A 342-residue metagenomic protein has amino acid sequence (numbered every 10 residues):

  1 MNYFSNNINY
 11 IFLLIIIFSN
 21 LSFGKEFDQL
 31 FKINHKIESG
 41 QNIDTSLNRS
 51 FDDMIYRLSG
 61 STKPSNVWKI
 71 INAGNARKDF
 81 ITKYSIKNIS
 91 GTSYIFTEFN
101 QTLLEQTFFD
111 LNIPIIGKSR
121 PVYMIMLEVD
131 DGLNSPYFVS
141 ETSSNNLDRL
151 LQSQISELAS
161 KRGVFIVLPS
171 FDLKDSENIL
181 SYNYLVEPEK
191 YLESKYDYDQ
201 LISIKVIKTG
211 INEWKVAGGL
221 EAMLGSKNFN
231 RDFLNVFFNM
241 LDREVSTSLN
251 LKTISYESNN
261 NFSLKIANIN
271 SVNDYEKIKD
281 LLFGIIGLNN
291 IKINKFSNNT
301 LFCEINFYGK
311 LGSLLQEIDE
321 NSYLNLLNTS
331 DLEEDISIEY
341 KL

Functional and structural regions predicted by a protein language model:
N2-I11: Bacterial N-terminal signal peptides that target proteins for export
S19-L21: N-terminal signal peptide c-region/cleavage motif recognized by signal peptidases
F27-K36, Y191-N239, I336-L342: Amphipathic beta-strand/beta-sheet edge segments enriched in Tyr/Trp
L47-A73, P121, I125-Y182, Y196 (+3 more regions): N-terminal segment of the mature soluble domain
V67-V129, P136-Y137: Signal peptide-directed extracytoplasmic domains
K78-S85, M126, F165-E213, I318 (+1 more regions): A short, hydrophobic beta-strand-centered structural micro-motif
L133-S135, F238-N261, A267-N268: Acidic, glycine-rich low-complexity/disordered segments
L224, N260-L342: C-terminal soluble interaction/assembly domains
